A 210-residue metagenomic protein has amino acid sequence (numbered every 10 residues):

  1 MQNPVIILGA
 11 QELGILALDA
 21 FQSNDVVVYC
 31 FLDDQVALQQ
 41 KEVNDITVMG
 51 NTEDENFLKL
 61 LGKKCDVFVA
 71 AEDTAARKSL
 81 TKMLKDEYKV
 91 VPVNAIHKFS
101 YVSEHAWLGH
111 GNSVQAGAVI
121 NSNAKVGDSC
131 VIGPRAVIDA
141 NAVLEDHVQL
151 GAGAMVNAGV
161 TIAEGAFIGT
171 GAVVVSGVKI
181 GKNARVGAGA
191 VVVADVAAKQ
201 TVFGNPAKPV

Functional and structural regions predicted by a protein language model:
M1-T52, N56-K59: Hydrophobic, well-ordered beta-alpha structural blocks that scaffold small-molecule cofactor pockets
G9, F68-E72, S176: Small/polar loops that bind or transfer phosphate-bearing groups
A10, D33-D34, E72, H97 (+1 more regions): Cofactor-binding loop segments of dinucleotide-utilizing enzymes, especially the Rossmann-like FAD- and NAD(P)+-binding
E12-L13, A75-A76, W107, V191: Short alpha-helical
I15-D19, K78, A194: Alpha-helical elements of the RecA-like P-loop NTPase motor core of helicases
D19, K82, A190: Active-site phosphate/pyrophosphate- and oxyanion-stabilizing loops and adjacent acidic/basic residues in soluble
Q39-Y101: Phosphate-bearing ligand-interacting subdomains that bind or position ATP/ADP/UDP/GDP/NAD(P) or nucleotide-linked
N94-V210: Structural signal for interior beta-strand "rungs" in well-ordered beta-sheet cores of soluble enzyme domains
